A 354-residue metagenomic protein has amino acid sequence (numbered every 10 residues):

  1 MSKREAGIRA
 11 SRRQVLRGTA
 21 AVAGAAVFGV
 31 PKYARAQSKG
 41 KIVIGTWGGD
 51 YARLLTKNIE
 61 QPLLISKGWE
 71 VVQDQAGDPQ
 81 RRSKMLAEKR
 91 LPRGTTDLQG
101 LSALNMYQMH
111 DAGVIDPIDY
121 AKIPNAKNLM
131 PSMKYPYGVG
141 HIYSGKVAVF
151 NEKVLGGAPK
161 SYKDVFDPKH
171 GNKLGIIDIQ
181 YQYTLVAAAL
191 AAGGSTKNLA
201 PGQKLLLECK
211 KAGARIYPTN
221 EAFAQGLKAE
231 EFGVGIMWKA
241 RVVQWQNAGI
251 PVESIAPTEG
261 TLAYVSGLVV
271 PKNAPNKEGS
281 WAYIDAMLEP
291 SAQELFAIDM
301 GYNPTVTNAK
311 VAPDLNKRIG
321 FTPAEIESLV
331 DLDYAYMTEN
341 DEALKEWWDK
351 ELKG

Functional and structural regions predicted by a protein language model:
M1-S11, A21-A23, R35: N-terminal secretory signal peptides
V27-Y33: C-terminal segment of classical bacterial N-terminal signal peptides
A36, P271-L329: Mature extracytoplasmic/periplasmic domains
S38-S102: Early extracytoplasmic/lumenal segment of secretory-pathway proteins
G49-T56, P79, G94-E231: Extracytoplasmic ligand-binding site segments that recognize negatively charged/polar headgroups
M106-H110, G233-P251: A ligand-binding cleft/hinge motif common to bilobed small-molecule-binding domains
Y143-S144, K204-C209, Q246-K272: Periplasmic-binding protein-like
E325-G354: Conserved C-terminal helix/tail region of periplasmic/extracytoplasmic solute-binding proteins
